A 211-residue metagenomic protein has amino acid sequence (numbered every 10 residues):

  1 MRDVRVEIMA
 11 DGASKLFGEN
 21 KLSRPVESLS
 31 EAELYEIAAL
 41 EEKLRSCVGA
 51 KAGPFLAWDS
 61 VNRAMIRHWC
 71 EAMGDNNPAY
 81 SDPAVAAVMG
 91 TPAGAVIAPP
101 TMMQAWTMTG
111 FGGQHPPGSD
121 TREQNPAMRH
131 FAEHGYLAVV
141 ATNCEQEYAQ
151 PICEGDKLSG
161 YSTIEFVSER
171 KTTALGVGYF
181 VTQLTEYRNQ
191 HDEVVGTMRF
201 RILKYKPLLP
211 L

Functional and structural regions predicted by a protein language model:
R2-N143, L211: Hot-dog-fold acyl-thioester-processing enzymes
S60, E147, R201-L203: Generic structural detector for well-ordered beta-strands
D82, S159, L175-V177, M198 (+1 more regions): A generic "cationic amphipathic patch" detector
H115-P116, R122-N125, E165, Y179-Q183 (+1 more regions): Short, low-complexity, polar/charged sequence segments that are solvent-exposed and flexible
T142-N189: Hydrophobic beta-sheet segments that form the core/acyl-binding groove of ACP/CoA-dependent acyl-chain-processing
R188-L211: Surface-exposed, gly/pro-biased binding rims or lids
